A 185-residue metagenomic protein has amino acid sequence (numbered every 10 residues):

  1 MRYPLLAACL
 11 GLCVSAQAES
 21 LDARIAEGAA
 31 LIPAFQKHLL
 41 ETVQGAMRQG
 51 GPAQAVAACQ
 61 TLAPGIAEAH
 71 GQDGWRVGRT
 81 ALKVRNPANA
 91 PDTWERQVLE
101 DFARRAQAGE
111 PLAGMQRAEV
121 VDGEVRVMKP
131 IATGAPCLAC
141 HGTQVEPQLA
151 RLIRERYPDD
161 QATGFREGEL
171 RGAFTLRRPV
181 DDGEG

Functional and structural regions predicted by a protein language model:
P4-C13: Bacterial N-terminal signal peptides
V14-A18: Sec/Tat signal peptide C-region and signal peptidase I cleavage site
E19-T133, Q148-G185: Extracytoplasmic c-type cytochrome modules immediately beyond a signal peptide or single-pass transmembrane anchor
G134-Q144: The canonical Cys-X-X-Cys-His
